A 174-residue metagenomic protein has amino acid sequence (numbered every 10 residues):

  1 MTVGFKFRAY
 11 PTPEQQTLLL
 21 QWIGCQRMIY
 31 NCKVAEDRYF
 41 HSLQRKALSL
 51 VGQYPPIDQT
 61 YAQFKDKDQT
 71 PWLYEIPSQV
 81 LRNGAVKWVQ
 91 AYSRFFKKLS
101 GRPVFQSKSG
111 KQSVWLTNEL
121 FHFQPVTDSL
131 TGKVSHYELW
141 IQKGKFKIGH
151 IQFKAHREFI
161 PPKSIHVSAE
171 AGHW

Functional and structural regions predicted by a protein language model:
M1-W174: Nucleic-acid substrate recognition interfaces
